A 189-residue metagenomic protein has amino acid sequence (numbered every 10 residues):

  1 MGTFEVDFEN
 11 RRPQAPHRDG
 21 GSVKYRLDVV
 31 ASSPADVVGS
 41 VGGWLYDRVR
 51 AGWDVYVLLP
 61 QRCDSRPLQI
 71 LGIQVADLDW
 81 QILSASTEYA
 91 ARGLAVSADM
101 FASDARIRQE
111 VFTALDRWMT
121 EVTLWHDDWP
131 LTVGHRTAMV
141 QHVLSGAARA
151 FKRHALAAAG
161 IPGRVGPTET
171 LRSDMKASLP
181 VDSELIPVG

Functional and structural regions predicted by a protein language model:
M1-I70, V75: Extended, compositionally biased accessory segments flanking or bridging domains
G20-V23, V49-R50, A85-A91, L115-W118: Flexible, charged surface loops at secondary-structure boundaries
P34-V37, S97-A105, P130-L131: Short acidic, S/G/P-rich loop/turn micro-motifs used as interaction or catalytic elements
V55-L59, L94, T123-L124: Short, hydrophobic beta-strand segments that form beta-sheet elements in well-ordered domains
P60-D104: Long, charge-dense
D64, A95, T113-R117, G189: Flexible, compositionally biased loop and terminal segments
S103-W125: A short, gly/pro- and small-residue-rich
T120-G189: Glycine-rich, aromatic-bearing surface loops/beta-hairpins
